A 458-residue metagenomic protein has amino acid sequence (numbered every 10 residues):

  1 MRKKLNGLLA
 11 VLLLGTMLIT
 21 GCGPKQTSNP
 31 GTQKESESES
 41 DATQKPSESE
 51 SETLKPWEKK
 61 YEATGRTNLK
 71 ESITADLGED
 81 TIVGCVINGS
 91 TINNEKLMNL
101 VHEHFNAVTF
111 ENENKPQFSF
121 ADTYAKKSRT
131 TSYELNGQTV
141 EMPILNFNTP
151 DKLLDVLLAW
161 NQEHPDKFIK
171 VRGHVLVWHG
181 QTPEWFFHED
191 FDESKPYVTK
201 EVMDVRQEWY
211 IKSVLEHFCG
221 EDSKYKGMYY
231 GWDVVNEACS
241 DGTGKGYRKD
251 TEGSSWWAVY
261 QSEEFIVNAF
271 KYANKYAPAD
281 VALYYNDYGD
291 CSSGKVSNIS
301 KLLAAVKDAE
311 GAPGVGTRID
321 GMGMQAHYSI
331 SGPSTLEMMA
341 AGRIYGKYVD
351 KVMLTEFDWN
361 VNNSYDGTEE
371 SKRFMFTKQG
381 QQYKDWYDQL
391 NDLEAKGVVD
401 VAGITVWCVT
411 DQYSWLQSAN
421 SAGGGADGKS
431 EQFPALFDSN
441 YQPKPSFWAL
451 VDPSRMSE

Functional and structural regions predicted by a protein language model:
M1-L9: Bacterial N-terminal signal peptides that target proteins for export
M17-G21: C-terminal motif of bacterial Sec signal peptides marking the signal peptidase cleavage site
G23-K25: Bacterial signal peptide processing site
E50-E113: Boundary/entry segment of secreted carbohydrate-active catalytic domains
T67, S119-F120, D233-S262, Y272 (+2 more regions): Aromatic-rich peripheral "rim/lid" segments of glycoside hydrolase catalytic domains that contact and position glycan
K70, E103-D290, W359-S364: Substrate-binding cleft and catalytic face of glycoside hydrolase catalytic domains, especially the flexible beta-alpha
S72-E79, V86, I92-M98, K249-E369: Noncatalytic carbohydrate-binding groove/subsite architecture in carbohydrate-active enzymes
D80-G84, A107-T109, F168-R172, G227-D233 (+4 more regions): Structural preference for beta-strand elements that scaffold enzyme active sites
